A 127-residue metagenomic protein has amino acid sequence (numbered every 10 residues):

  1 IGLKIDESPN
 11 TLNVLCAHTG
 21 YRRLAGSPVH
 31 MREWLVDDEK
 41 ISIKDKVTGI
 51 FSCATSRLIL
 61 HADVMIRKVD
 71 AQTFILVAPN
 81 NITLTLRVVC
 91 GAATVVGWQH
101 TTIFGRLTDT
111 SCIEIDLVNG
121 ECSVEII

Functional and structural regions predicted by a protein language model:
I1-I127: CBM-like, beta-strand-rich accessory domains located in the C-terminal region of large, secreted polysaccharide-active
